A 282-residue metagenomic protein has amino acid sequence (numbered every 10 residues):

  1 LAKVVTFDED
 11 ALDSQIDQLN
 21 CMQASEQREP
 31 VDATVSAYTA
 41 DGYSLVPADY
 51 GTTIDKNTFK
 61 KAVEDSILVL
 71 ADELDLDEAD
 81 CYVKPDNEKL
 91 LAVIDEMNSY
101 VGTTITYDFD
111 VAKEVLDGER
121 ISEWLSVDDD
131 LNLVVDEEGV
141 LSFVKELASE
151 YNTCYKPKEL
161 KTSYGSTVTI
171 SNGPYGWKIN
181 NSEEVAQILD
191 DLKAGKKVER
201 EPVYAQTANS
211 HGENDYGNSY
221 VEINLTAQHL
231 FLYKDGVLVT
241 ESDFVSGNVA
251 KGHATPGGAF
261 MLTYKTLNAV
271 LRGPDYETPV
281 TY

Functional and structural regions predicted by a protein language model:
L1-T278, Y282: Surface-exposed, secretory/extracytoplasmic low-complexity segments enriched in Ser/Thr/Asn/Gly/Pro
